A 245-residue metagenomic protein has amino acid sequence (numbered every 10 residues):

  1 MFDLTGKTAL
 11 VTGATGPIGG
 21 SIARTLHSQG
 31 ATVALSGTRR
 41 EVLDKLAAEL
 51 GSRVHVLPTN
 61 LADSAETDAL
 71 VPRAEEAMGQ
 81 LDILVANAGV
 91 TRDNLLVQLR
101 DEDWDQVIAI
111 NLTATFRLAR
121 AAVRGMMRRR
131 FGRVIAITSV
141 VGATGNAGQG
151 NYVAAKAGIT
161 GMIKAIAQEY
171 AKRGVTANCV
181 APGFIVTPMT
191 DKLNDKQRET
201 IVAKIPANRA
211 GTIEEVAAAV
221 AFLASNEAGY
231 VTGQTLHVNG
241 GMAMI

Functional and structural regions predicted by a protein language model:
T15-G16: Conserved glycine-rich cofactor-binding loop
M78, F116-A119, M127, F131 (+2 more regions): C-terminal substrate-recognition "lid" of short-chain dehydrogenase/reductases
V85, A171, T176, V231-G233 (+1 more regions): Short, small/polar-rich loop/turn modules that mediate ligand/substrate recognition or access, typified
L95-L96, R100-I108, T190, I201: Substrate-binding pocket helix/loop in short-chain dehydrogenase/reductase
A119, A155, I163: Active-site helix of classical SDR
R124, Q168-K172, G229: Alpha-helical segment proximal to the catalytic Tyr-Lys
S139: Residue(s) in the substrate-gating loop at a strand-loop-helix junction that position the organic substrate next
